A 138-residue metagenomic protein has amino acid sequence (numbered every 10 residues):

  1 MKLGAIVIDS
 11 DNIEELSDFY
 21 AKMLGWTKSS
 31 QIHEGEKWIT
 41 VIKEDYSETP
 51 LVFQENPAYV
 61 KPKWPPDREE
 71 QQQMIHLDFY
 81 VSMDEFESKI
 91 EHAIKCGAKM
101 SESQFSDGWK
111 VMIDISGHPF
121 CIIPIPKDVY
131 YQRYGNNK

Functional and structural regions predicted by a protein language model:
M1-G4, I8-S30, I42-K99, I113-K138: Glyoxalase I/VOC metalloenzyme domain signal
E102: Conserved S-adenosyl-L-methionine
F105-D107: Short, small/polar residue-rich loop motifs at catalytic or cofactor-binding pockets
